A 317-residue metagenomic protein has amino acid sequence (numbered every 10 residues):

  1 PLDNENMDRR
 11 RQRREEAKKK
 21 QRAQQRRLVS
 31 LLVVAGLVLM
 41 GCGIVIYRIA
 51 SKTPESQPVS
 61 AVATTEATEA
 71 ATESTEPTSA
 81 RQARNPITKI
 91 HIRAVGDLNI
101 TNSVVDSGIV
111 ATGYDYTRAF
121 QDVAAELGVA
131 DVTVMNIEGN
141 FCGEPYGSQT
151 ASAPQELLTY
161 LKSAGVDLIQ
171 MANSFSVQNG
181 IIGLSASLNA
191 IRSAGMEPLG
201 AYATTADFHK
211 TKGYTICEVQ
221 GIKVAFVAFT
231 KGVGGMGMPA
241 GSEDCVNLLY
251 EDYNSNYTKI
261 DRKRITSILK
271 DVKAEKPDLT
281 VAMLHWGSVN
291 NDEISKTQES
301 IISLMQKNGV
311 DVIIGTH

Functional and structural regions predicted by a protein language model:
D8-E16, R27-P54, E69-T316: Acidic, metal/ion-coordinating pockets
K18-A23: Extracellular "spike/adhesin" assembly and maturation modules and analogous cytosolic coiled-coil scaffolds
S56-A63: Juxtamembrane extracytosolic/periplasmic "stalk" immediately C-terminal to the first targeting helix
T64-T68: Extracellular, surface-exposed passenger/stalk and repeat segments of large secreted bacterial proteins
